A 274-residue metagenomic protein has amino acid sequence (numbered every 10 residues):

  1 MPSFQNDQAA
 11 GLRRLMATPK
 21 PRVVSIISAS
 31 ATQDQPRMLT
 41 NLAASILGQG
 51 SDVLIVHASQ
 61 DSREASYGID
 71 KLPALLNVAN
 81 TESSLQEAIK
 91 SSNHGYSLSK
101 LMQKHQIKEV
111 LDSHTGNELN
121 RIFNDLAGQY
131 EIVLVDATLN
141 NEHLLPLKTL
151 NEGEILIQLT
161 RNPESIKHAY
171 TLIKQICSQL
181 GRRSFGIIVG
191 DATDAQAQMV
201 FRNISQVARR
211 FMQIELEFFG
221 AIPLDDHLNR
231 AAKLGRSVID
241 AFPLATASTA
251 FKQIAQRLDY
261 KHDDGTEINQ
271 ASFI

Functional and structural regions predicted by a protein language model:
M1-I27, T32, L72-Q86, R209 (+2 more regions): Acidic-aromatic/histidine active-site loop/patch
L12, V78, A169, I222 (+1 more regions): Residue-level signature of catalytic and energy-coupling elements of molecular machines, predominantly ATP/GTP-dependent
M16-Y67: Walker A/P-loop phosphate-binding motif and the immediately C-terminal alpha-helix
I26-T32, V56-Q60, K100-K104, D136-L139 (+2 more regions): Structural motif
I27-S30, A58-G128, K233-S237: P-loop/Walker-type NTP enzyme "switch/lid" segment
R121, D125-G128, I132-G220: Conserved catalytic-core segment of NTP-binding enzymes
Q179-L180, V238-A247: A polyampholytic, Gly/Pro-enriched intrinsically disordered region
S205, R210-D240, F251: Beta-strand-loop-alpha "switch" segments that mediate conformational coupling across diverse proteins
